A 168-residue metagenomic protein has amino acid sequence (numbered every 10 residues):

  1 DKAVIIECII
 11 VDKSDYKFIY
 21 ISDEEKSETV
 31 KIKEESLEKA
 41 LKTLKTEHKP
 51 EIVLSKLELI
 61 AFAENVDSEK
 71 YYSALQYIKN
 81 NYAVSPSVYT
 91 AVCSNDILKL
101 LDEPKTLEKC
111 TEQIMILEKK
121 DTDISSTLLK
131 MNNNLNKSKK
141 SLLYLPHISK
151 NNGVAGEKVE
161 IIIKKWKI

Functional and structural regions predicted by a protein language model:
D1-I168: Membrane-proximal alpha-helical signals and transmembrane carboxylates
